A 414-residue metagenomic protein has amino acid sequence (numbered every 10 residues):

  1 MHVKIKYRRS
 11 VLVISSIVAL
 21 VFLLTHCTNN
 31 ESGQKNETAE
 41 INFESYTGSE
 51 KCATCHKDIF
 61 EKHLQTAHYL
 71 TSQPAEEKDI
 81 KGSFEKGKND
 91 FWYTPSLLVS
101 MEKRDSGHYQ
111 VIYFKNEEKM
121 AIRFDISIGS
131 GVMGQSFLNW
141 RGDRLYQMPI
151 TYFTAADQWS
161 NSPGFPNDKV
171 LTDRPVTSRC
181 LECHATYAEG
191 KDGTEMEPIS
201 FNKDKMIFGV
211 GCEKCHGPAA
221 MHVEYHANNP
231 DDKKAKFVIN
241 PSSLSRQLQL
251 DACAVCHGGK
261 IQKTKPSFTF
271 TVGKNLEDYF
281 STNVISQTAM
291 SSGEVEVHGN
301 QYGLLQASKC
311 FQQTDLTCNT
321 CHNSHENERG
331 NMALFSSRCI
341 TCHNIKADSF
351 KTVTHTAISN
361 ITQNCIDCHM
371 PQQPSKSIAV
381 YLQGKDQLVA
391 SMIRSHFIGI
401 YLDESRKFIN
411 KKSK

Functional and structural regions predicted by a protein language model:
V3-I14: Bacterial N-terminal signal peptides that target proteins for export
S15-V21: Hydrophobic membrane-insertion alpha-helices, especially the h-region of bacterial N-terminal signal peptides
L24-H26: C-terminal motif of bacterial Sec signal peptides marking the signal peptidase cleavage site
T28-N30: Bacterial signal peptide processing site
S32-G33, F43, D58-I128, S136 (+3 more regions): Primarily the internal scaffold of c-type cytochrome electron-transfer domains, especially repeated/multiheme c-type
N42-T54: Local sequence-structure signature of Cys/Sec-based thiol-disulfide redox active-site neighborhoods
M133-Q147: Thiol/selenol-based redox catalytic cores and closely related redox-interacting motifs
G142, M148-V176, E182, T186-E197: Propeptide (latency) domains of metzincin metalloproteases
